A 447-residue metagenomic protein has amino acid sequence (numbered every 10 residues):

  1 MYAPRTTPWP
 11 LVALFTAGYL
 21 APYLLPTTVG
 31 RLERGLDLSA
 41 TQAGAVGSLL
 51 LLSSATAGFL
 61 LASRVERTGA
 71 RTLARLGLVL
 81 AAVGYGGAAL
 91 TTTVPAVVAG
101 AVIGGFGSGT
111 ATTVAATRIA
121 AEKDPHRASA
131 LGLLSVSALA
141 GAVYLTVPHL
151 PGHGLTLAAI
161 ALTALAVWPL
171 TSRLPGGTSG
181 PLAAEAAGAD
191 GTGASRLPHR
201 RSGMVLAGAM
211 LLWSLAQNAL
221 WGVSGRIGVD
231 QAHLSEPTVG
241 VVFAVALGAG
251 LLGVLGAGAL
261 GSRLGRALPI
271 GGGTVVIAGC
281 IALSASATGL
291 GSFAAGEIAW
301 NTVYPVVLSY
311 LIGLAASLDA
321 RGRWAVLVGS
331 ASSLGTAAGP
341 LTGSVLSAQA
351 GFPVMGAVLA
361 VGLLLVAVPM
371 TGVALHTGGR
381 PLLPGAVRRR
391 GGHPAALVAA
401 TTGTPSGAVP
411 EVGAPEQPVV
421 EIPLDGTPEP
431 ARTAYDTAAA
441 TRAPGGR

Functional and structural regions predicted by a protein language model:
F15, Y19, L318-A360: A late C-terminal transmembrane helix in Major Facilitator Superfamily
T56-T72, A120, L252-R266, S347: Helix-to-loop junctions at the C-terminal end of transmembrane segments in multipass secondary transporters
T56-V94: Conserved MFS/SLC helix-loop-helix module at the cytosolic interface between two early adjacent transmembrane helices
T72-G86, L268-L283, A357-A360: Structural signature of the two symmetry-related core transmembrane helices
V94, G100-S135: Cytoplasmic helix-loop-helix junction between adjacent transmembrane helices in 12-TM secondary transporters
G109-K123, V303-A320: Intracellular juxtamembrane helix-capping segments at the cytosolic ends of symmetry-related transmembrane helices
E122-H126, A130-S179: Helix-loop-helix hairpin linking two adjacent transmembrane segments in secondary transporters
G261-L311: C-terminal transmembrane helical hairpin of 12-TM major facilitator-type secondary transporters
